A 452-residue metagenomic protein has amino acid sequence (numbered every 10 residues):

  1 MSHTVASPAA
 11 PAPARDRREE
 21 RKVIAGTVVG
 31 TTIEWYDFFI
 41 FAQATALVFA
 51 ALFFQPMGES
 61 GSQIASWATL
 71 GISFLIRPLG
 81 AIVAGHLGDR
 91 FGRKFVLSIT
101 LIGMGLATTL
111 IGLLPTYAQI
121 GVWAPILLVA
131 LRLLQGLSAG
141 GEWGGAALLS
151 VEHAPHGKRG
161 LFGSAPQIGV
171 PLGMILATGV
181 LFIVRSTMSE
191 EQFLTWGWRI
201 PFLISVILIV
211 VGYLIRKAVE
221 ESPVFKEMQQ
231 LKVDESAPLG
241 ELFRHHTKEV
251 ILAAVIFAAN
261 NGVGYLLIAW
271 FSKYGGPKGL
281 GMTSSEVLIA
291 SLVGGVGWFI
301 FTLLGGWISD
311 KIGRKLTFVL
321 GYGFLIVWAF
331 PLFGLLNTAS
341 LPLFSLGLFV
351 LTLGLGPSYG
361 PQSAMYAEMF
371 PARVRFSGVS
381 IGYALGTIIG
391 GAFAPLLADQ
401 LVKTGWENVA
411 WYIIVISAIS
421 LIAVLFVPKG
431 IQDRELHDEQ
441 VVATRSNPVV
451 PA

Functional and structural regions predicted by a protein language model:
A42-Q43, H246-W298, G391-A394: Extracytoplasmic gate region of multi-pass secondary transporters
T45-L79, I126: Extracellular/periplasmic helix-loop-helix junction of adjacent transmembrane segments in MFS-like secondary
A81-R93, T302-R314: Helix-to-loop junctions at the C-terminal end of transmembrane segments in multipass secondary transporters
R90-I102, K311-Y322: Cytoplasmic membrane-interface "Motif A"-like loop-to-helix N-cap segments of 12-TM Major Facilitator Superfamily
I102-I120, G323-T338: C-terminal ends and interior cores of transmembrane alpha-helices in multi-pass membrane transporters/permeases
L161-R185, S380-A394: Glycine-rich segments within core transmembrane alpha-helices of 12-TM secondary carriers
S186-L203, A398-V415: A membrane-interface helix-boundary motif in multi-pass transporters
G212-V219, I416-V441: Multi-pass alpha-helical transporter architecture, strongest for 12-TM Major Facilitator/SLC carriers used
